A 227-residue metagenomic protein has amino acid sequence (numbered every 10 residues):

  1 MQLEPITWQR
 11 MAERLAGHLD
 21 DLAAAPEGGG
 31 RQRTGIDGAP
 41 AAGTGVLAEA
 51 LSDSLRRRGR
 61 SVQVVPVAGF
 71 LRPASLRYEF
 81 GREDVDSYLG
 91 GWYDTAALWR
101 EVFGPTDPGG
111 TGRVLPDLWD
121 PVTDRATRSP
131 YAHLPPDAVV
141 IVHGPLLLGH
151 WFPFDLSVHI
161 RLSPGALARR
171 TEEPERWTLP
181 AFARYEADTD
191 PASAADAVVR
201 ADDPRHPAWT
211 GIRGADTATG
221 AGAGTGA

Functional and structural regions predicted by a protein language model:
M1-H18, L22, I160, G165 (+2 more regions): NTP-dependent small-molecule kinase module
D21-R31: Phosphate-binding P-loop
R31-G35, V139-I141: Residue-level preference for the first positions of well-ordered beta-strands
R33, V62-V64, D155-H159, V198: Conserved beta-strand scaffold positions in the cores of enzyme catalytic domains, especially in NTP/NDP-utilizing
I36-D53: Glycine-rich phosphate-binding P-loop
D53-Q63: Post-Walker A helix-loop "phosphate-sensing" segment adjacent to the P-loop in P-loop NTPases
Q63-P66, R72-T123: Conserved nucleotide-sensing/catalytic segment adjacent to the nucleotide-binding pocket in NTP-handling enzymes
R125-T171: ATP-dependent NMP and nucleoside kinases share a basic, alpha-helical "lid"
